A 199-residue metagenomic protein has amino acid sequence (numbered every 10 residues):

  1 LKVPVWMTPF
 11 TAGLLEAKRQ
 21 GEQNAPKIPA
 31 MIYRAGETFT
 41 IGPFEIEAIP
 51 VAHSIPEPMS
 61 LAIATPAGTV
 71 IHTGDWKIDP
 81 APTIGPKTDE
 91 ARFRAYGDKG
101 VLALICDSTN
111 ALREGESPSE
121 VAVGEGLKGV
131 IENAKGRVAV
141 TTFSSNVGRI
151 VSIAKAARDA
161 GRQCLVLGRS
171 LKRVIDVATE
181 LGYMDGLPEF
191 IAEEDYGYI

Functional and structural regions predicted by a protein language model:
L1-I199: His/Asp/Glu-rich metal-coordinating catalytic cores of metallo-dependent phosphodiesterases/hydrolases acting on
